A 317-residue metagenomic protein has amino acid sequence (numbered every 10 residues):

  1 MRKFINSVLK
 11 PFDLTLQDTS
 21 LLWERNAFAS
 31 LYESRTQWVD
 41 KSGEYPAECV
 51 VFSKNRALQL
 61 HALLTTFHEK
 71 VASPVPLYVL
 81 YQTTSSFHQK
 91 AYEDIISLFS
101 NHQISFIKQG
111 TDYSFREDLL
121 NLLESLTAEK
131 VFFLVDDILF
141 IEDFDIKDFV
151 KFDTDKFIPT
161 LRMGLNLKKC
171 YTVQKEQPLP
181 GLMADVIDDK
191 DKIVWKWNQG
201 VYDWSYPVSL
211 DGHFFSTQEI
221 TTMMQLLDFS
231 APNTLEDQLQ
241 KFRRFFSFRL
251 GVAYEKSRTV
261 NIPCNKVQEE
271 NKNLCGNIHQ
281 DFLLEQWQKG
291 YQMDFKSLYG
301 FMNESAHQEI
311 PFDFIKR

Functional and structural regions predicted by a protein language model:
D13, Q17-T66: N-proximal low-complexity "stem/linker" segments adjacent to membrane-targeting elements
T65-V75: Short, acidic, metal-binding catalytic loop of nucleotide-sugar glycosyltransferases
L80-V131: Active-site-proximal specificity loops/subdomain of glycosyltransferases
E129-L139: Short beta-strand-to-loop acidic/aromatic patch adjacent to the donor-nucleotide binding site
I138-V150: Acidic donor-binding/catalytic loop of UDP-sugar-dependent glycosyltransferases, especially processive GT2
D148-D228: Conserved catalytic core of nucleotide-sugar-dependent glycosyltransferases
G212, Q218-R317: C-terminal catalytic/acceptor-binding lobe
